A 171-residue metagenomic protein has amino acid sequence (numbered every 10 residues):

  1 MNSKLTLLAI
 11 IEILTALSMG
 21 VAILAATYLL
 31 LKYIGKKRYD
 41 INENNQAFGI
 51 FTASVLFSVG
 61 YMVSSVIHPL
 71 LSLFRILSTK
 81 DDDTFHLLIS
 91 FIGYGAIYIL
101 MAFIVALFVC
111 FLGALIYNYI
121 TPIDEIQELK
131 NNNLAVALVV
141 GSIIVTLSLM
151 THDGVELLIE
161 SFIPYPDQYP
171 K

Functional and structural regions predicted by a protein language model:
K4-A22, S90-F108, K171: Alpha-helical transmembrane segments
S18-I34, I67, L71, I104-I120: Membrane-water interface of transmembrane alpha-helices
K32-D40, I67-D83: Membrane-helix interface/capping segments
R38-S54, D124-V139: Membrane-interface segments at loop-to-transmembrane junctions
Y39, V109-L134, V155-P164: Membrane-interacting alpha-helical segments
A47-L70: A generic, lipid-embedded transmembrane alpha helix
L73-A96, E160-K171: Hydrophobic alpha-helical transmembrane segments and immediately flanking/interface helices in integral membrane
A135-V155: Final/C-terminal transmembrane alpha-helix of multipass membrane proteins
